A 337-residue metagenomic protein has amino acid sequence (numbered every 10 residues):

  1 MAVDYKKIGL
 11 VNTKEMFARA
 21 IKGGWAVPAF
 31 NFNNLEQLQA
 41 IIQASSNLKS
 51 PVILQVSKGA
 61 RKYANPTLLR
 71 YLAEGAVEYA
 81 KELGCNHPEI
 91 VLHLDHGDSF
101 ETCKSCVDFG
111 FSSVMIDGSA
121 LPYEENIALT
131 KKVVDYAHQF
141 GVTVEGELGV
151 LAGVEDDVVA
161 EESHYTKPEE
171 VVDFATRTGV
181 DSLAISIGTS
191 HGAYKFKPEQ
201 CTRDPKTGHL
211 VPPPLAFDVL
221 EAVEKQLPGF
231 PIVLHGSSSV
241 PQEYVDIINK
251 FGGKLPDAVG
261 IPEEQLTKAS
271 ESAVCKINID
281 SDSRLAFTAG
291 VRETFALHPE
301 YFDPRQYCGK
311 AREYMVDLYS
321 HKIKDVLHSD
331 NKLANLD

Functional and structural regions predicted by a protein language model:
A2-P28, Y301-F302: Generic N-terminal amphipathic, Lys/Arg-enriched alpha-helix
D4, W25-N33, A60, Q306 (+1 more regions): A short N-terminal beta->alpha junction/helix N-cap motif
V11-K22, L35-A60, P66-H87, H96-P231 (+6 more regions): Alpha/beta enzyme core
V27-N31, L92-H93, M115, I232-L234 (+2 more regions): Short catalytic-loop micro-motif centered on adjacent basic/acidic residues
L54, R61-N65, L266, C275-P299 (+2 more regions): Shared catalytic-loop signature of beta/alpha-barrel
G236-S239, V259, I279-S283: Short acidic/histidine-rich active-site segments
V259-G260, V274: A C-terminal functional module that forms or caps the active site or interfaces directly with catalytic machinery
G290-D337: Extended, intrinsically disordered, low-complexity segments
